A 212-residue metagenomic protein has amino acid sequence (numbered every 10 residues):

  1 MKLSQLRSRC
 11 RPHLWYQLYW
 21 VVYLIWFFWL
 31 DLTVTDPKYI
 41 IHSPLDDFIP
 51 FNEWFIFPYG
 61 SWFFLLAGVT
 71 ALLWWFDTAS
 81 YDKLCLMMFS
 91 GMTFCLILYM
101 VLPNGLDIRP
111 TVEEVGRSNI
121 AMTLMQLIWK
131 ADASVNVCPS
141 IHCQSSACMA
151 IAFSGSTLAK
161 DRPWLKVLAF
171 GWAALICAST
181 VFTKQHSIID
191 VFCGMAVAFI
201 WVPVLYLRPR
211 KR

Functional and structural regions predicted by a protein language model:
M1-A67, G116-S118, M125: N-terminal transmembrane-helix/juxtamembrane module of multi-pass inner/ER membrane proteins
R11-Y19, D82-S90, W164-A169, I189: Alpha-helical transmembrane segments of integral membrane proteins
V22, W26, L86, S90 (+4 more regions): Hydrophobic faces of alpha-helical transmembrane segments in multi-pass integral membrane proteins
L24-W29, M92-V101, G171-V181: Aromatic-anchored segments of alpha-helical transmembrane domains
D31-P44, W74-K160, W164: Membrane-interface loops
S43-D46, E113-V115, I189-V197: Non-cytosolic membrane-interface motifs at loop->transmembrane helix junctions
I56, F63-L66, F89, T93 (+3 more regions): Residues within membrane-spanning alpha-helices of integral membrane proteins, especially the hydrophobic core/packing
M125-R212: Membrane-embedded catalytic cores of phosphoryl/pyrophosphoryl-handling enzymes
